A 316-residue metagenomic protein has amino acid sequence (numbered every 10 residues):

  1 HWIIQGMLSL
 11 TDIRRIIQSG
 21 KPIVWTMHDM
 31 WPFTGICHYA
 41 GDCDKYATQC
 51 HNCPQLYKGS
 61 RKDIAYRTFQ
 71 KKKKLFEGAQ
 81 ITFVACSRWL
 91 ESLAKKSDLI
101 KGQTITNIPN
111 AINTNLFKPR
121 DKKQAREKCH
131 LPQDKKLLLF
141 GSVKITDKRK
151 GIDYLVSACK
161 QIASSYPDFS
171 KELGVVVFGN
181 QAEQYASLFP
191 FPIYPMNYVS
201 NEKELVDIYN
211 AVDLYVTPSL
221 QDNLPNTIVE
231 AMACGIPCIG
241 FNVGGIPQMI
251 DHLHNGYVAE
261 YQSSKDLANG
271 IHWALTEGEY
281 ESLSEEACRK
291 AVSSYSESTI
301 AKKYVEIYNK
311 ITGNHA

Functional and structural regions predicted by a protein language model:
T34-Y39, G59-T104, I112-L116, K122: A short, active-site helix/loop in glycosyltransferases that binds the activated sugar's phosphate group
L131-K150, V156-K160: Conserved donor-binding/catalytic core segment of Leloir-type glycosyltransferases
Y166-E172, V177-V206: Nucleotide-activated donor-binding/catalytic signature segment of Leloir-type glycosyltransferases, i.e., the conserved
D207-V212, Y304: Short alpha-helical donor nucleotide-sugar binding micro-motif in glycosyltransferases
L220: Aromatic "clamp/platform" in nucleotide-sugar-dependent glycosyltransferases that forms part of the donor/acceptor
P237-G240: Short hydrophobic beta-strand element within catalytic cores of glycosyltransferases and related nucleotide-activated
H252-L253, Y257-S264, W273-G278: Conserved acidic donor-binding segment of nucleotide-sugar-dependent glycosyltransferases
D266, E279-S294, K303-E306: A short, well-ordered alpha-helix in the C-terminal region of glycosyltransferases
